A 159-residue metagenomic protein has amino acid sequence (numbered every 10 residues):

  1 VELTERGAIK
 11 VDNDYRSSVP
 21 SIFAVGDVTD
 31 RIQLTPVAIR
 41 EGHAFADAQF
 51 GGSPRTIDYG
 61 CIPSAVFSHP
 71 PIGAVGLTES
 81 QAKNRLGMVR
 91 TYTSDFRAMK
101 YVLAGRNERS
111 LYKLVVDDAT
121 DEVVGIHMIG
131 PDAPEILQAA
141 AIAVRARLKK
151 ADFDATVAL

Functional and structural regions predicted by a protein language model:
V1-G51: FAD-site-proximal beta/loop scaffold in flavoenzymes
V25-R31, Y59-S68: Short, flexible active-site loops
F50-S53, I62, F67-L159: Flexible, glycine-rich terminal cap/loop adjacent to redox cofactors in electron-transfer oxidoreductases
R55-I57: Glycine-rich active-site loop/strand segments that organize a redox cofactor
